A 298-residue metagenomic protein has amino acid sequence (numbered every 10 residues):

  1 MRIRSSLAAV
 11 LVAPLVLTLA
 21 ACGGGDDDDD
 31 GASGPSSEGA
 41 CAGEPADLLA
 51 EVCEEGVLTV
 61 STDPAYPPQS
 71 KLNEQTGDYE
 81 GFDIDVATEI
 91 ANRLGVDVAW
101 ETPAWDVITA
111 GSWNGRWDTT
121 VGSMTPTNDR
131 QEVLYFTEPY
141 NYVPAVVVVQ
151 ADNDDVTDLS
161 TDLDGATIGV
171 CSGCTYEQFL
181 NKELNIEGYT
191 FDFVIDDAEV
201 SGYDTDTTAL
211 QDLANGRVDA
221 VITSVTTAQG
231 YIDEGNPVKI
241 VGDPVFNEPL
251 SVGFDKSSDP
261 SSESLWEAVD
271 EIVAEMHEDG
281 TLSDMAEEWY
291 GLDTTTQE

Functional and structural regions predicted by a protein language model:
L17-A21: C-terminal motif of bacterial Sec signal peptides marking the signal peptidase cleavage site
G23, G39-A40, I84-R93, N153 (+3 more regions): Extended ligand-binding regions for polar small-molecule ligands
G24, D29-D47, T175-V200, D233-N236 (+2 more regions): Ligand-binding clefts/hinges and TM-proximal coupling segments of bilobed small-molecule sensing domains
P35-G122: Extracytoplasmic small-molecule ligand-binding "clamshell" domains of the periplasmic binding protein/Venus flytrap
P64, Y142-V149, Q229, D233-E271 (+1 more regions): Periplasmic-binding protein-like
P64-P67, Y79-R93, M124-T125, V143-D204 (+1 more regions): Bilobed "Venus flytrap"/periplasmic-binding protein-like clamshell domains and structurally analogous long
T88, D97-D162: Acidic, polar ligand-binding/catalytic clefts
D106-V107, M124-E132, L180-K182, A214-N247: A ligand-binding cleft/hinge motif common to bilobed small-molecule-binding domains
